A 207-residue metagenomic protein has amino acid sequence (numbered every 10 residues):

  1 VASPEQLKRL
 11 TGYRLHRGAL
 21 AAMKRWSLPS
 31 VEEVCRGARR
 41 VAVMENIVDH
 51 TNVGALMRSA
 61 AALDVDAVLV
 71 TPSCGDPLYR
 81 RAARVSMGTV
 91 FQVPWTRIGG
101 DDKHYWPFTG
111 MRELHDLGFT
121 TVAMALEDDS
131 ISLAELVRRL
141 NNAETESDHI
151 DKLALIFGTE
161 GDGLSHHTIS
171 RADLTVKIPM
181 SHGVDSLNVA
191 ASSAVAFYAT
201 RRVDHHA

Functional and structural regions predicted by a protein language model:
V1-A19: Glycine/small-residue-rich loop that forms an oxyanion/phosphate-binding "nest" at active or ligand-binding sites
V1-E5, W26-D129: RNA substrate-binding interface of SAM-dependent RNA methyltransferases
L10-T11, D102-W106, S186-A190: Short, charged, surface-exposed secondary-structure boundary motifs
T11-R17, G110-D116, A191: Short, surface-exposed amphipathic charged segments that create phosphate/polyanion-binding patches used for binding
R14-H16, G37-R39, I150: Short connector loops at helix/strand junctions that flank enzyme active sites, especially segments positioning acidic
G18-A21, S59-L63, C74-F91, H166-A207: Structured adenosyl-cofactor binding patch, chiefly the S-adenosyl-L-methionine
L20-A22, A42-V43, D64, L69 (+2 more regions): Conserved beta-strand segments that form the floor/walls of ligand-binding pockets within enzyme and binding domains
V122-H182: Active-site/ligand-binding-proximal alpha/beta "capping" segment
